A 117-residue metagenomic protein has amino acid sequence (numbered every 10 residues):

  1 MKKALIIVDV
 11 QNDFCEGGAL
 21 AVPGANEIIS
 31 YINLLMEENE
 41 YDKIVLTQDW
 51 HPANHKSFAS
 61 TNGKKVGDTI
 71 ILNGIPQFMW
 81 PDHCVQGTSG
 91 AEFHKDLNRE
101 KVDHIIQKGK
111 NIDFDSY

Functional and structural regions predicted by a protein language model:
M1-Y117: Active-site acidic carboxylates
